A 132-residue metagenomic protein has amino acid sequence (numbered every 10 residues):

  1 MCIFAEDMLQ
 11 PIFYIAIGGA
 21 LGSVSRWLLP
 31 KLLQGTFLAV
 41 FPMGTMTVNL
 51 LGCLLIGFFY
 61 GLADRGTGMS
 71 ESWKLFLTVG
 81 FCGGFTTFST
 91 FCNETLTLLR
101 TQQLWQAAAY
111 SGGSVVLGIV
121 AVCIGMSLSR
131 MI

Functional and structural regions predicted by a protein language model:
M1-I132: Membrane-interface helix-loop junctions in multi-pass transporters/channels
